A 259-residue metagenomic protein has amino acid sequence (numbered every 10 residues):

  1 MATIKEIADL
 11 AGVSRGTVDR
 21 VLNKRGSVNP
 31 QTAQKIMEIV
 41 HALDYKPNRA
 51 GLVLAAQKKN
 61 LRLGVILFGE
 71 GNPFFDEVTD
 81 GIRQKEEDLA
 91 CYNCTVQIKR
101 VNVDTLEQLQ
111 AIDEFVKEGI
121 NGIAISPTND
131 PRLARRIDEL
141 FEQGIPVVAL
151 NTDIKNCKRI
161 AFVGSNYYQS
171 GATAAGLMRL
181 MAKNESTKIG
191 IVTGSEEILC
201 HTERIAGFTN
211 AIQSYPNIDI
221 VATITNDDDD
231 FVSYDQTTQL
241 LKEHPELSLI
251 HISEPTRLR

Functional and structural regions predicted by a protein language model:
M1-V53: N-terminal helix-turn-helix DNA-binding module of bacterial transcription factors
N48-L106, Q110: Amphipathic helical "hinge" segments at domain boundaries
F74-L89, S170-A174, L199-N217, V232 (+1 more regions): Short, solvent-exposed amphipathic alpha-helices that sit in or adjacent to ligand/effector-binding or catalytic
E87-T105, I191, I212-F231: Short beta-strand elements in bilobed, periplasmic/extracellular small-molecule ligand-binding domains
T105-I120, V232-E246: Short, well-structured alpha-helical segments in soluble
D130-Q169: Flexible loop/hinge segments that line or gate small-molecule binding clefts
V163-T187, S233-Y234: Hydrophobic alpha-helical segments within soluble ligand-binding/sensing domains
H251-R259: Single conserved hydrophobic/aromatic residue that forms the stacking wall/gate of nucleotide- or nucleobase-binding
